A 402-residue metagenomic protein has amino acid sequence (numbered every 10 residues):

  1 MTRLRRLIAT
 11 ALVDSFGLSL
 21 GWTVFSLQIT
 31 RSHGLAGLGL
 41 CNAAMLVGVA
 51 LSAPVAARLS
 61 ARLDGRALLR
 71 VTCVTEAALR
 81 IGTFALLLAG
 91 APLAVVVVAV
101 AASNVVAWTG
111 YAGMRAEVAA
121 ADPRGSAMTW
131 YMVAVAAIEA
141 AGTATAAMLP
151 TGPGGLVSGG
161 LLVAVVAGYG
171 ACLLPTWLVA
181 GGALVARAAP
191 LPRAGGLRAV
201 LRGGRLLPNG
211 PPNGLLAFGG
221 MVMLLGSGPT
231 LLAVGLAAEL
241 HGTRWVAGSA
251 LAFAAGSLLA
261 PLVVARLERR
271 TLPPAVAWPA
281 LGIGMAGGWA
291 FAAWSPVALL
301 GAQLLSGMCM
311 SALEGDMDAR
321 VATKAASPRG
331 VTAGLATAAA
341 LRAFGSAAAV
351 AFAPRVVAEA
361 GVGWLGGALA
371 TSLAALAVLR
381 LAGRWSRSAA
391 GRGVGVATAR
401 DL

Functional and structural regions predicted by a protein language model:
M1-A50, R202-F253: Helix-loop boundary and gating motifs at the non-cytosolic
L12, P92-G110, G220, A298-A312: Hydrophobic core of transmembrane alpha-helices in multi-pass small-molecule transporters, especially MFS/SLC-type
F25, W108-D122, A233, A312-A326: Intracellular juxtamembrane helix-capping segments at the cytosolic ends of symmetry-related transmembrane helices
L51-A67, P150, L258-P273, V357-A358: Helix-to-loop junctions at the C-terminal end of transmembrane segments in multipass secondary transporters
V74-A91, L281-W294: C-terminal ends and interior cores of transmembrane alpha-helices in multi-pass membrane transporters/permeases
A99-A137: Cytoplasmic helix-loop-helix junction between adjacent transmembrane helices in 12-TM secondary transporters
P273-E314: C-terminal transmembrane helical hairpin of 12-TM major facilitator-type secondary transporters
P328-A360: A late C-terminal transmembrane helix in Major Facilitator Superfamily
